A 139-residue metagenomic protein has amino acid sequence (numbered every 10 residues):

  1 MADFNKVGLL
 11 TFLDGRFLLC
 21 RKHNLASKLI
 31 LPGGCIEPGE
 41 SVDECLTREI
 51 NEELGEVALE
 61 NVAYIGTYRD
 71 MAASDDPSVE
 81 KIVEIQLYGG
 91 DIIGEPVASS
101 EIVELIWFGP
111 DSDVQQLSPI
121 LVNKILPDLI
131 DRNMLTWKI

Functional and structural regions predicted by a protein language model:
M1-F17: Conserved N-terminal beta-strand and adjoining loop/helix that marks the start of the Nudix/MutT-like hydrolase domain
L9, L46, Y64, L87-Y88: A structural signal for short, well-ordered beta-strand segments
L13-E56: Conserved Nudix-box catalytic region and its N-terminal flanking loop in Nudix hydrolases and closely related
L13-R16, H23, D91-E95, P110-S112: Short loop segments at secondary-structure junctions
I36-E37, D70, S112-D113: Short histidine/acidic/glycine/proline-rich micro-motifs that form metal- and phosphate-coordinating active-site loops
V57-T67: A short coil-to-beta-strand element that immediately follows conserved catalytic motifs
R69-P96, P110: Active-site-adjacent beta-strand/loop module that shapes the phosphate/pyrophosphate-binding cleft
G89, V97-I130: NUDIX/MutT-family hydrolases
